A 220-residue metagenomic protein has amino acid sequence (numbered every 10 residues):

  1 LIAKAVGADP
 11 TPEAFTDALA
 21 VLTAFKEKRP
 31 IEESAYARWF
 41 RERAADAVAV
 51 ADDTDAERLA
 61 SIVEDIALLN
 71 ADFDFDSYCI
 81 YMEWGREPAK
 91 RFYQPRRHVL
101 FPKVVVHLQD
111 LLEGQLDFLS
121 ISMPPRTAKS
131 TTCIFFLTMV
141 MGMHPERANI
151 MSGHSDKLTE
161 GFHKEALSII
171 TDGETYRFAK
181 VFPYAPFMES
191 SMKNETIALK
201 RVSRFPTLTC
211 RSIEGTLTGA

Functional and structural regions predicted by a protein language model:
L1-L116: N-terminal accessory segments
H107, F136-L137, F162: Short, hydrophobic/aromatic alpha-helical segments in well-folded domains
Q115, H144-P145: A structural signal for short coil/turn segments at secondary-structure junctions
L116-F135: Walker A/P-loop
F118-S120, A148-I150, T207: Residue-level preference for the first positions of well-ordered beta-strands
S130, E214-A220: SF2 helicase motor core recognition
C133-H144: Walker A/P-loop NTP-binding motif
S152-E214: Conserved nucleotide-state-sensing and coupling region of NTP-binding domains
